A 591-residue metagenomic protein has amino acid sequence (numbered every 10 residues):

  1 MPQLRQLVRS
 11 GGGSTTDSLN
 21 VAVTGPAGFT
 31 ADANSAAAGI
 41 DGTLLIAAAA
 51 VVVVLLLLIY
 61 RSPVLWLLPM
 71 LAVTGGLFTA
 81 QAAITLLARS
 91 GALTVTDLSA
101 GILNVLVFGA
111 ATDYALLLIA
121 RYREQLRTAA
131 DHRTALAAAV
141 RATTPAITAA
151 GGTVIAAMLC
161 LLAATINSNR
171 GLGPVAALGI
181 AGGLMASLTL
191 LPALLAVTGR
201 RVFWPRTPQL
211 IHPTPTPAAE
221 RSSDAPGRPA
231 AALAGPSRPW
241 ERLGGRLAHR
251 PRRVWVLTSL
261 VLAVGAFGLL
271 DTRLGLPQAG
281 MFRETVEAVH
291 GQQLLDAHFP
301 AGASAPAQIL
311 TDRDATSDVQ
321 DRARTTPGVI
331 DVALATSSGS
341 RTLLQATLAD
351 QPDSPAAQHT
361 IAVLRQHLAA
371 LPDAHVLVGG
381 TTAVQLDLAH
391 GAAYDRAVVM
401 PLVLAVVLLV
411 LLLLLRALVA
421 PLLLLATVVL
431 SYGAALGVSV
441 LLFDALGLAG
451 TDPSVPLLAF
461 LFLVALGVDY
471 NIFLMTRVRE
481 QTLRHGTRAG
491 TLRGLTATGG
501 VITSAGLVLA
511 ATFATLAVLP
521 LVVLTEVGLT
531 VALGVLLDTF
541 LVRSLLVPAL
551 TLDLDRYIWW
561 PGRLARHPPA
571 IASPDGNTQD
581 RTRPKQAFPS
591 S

Functional and structural regions predicted by a protein language model:
M1-A27, D271-G450, I472: Structured non-transmembrane domains adjacent to transmembrane bundles in polytopic membrane proteins
A33-L44, A139-A146, A150, V175 (+6 more regions): Loop-to-transmembrane-helix entry motif
A38-L67, L71-G75, T79, G151-C160 (+5 more regions): Internal alpha-helical transmembrane segments of multipass membrane proteins, especially hydrophobic lipid-embedded
I46, L65-L118, A420-M475, Y557 (+1 more regions): Hydrophobic transmembrane alpha-helices and their membrane-interface caps in long multi-pass transport proteins
L55, T148-L191, L195-A196, V410-L411 (+1 more regions): Hydrophobic, glycine/alanine-rich multi-pass transmembrane helices and their short helix-loop junctions in large
I119, Q125-G152, T482-T503: Helix-loop junctions and hydrophobic alpha-helical segments within the transmembrane domains of large membrane
A163-S168, R253, S259-V286: Transmembrane helices with small-residue packing motifs
G182-S259, G280, S544-S591: Interfacial helix-loop-helix hairpins and adjacent transmembrane helices of multi-pass alpha-helical membrane proteins
